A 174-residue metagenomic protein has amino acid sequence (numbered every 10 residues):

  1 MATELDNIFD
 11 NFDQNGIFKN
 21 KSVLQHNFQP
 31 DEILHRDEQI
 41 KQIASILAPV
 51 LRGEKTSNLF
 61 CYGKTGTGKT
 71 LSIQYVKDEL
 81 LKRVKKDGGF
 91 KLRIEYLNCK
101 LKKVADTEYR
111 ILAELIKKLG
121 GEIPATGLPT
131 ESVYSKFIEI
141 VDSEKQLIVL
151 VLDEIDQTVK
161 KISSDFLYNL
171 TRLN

Functional and structural regions predicted by a protein language model:
A2-D6, N11-F18, Q25, E54-T56 (+3 more regions): Mid-core helix/loop region of P-loop NTP-binding domains shared across ATPases and GTPases
S22-K41: Dynamic helix-loop-helix/coil hinge segments at AAA+ ATPase domain boundaries and subdomain interfaces
N27-P30, G63, D106: Short coil/turn segments at helix-helix junctions and helix-capping linkers within large alpha-helical proteins
K41-R52: Pre-Walker A adenine-sensing motif
E54-E79: Walker A/P-loop nucleotide-binding motif
D78-F90, E122-I123: Post-Walker A helix-loop "phosphate-sensing" segment adjacent to the P-loop in P-loop NTPases
